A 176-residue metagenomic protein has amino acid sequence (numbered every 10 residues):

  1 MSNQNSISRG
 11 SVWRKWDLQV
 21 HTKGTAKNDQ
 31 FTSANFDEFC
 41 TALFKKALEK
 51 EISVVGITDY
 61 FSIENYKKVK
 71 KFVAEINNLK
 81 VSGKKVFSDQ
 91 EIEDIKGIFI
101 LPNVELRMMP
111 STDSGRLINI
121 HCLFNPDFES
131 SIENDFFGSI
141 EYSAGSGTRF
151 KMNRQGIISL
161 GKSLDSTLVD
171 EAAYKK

Functional and structural regions predicted by a protein language model:
M1-G115: An N-terminally biased module of ancient metal coordination in phosphate/nucleic-acid-related enzymes
S2-S6, K71-K176: Extended substrate/RNA-proximal surfaces in nucleic-acid metabolism proteins
